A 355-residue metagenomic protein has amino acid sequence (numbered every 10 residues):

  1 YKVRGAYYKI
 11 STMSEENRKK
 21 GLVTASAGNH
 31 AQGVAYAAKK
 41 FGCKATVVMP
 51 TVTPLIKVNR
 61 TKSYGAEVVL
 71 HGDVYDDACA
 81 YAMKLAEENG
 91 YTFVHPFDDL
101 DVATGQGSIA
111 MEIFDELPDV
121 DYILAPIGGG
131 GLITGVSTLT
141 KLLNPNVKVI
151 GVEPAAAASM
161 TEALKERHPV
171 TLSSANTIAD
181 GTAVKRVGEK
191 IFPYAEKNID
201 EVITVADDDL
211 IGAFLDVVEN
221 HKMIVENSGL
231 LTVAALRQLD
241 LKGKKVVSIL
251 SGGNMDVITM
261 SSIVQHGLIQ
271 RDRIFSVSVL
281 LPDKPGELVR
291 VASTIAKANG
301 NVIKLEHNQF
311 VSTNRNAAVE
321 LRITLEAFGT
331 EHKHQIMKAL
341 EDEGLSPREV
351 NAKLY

Functional and structural regions predicted by a protein language model:
Y1-Y355: PLP-dependent amino-acid enzyme catalytic core
